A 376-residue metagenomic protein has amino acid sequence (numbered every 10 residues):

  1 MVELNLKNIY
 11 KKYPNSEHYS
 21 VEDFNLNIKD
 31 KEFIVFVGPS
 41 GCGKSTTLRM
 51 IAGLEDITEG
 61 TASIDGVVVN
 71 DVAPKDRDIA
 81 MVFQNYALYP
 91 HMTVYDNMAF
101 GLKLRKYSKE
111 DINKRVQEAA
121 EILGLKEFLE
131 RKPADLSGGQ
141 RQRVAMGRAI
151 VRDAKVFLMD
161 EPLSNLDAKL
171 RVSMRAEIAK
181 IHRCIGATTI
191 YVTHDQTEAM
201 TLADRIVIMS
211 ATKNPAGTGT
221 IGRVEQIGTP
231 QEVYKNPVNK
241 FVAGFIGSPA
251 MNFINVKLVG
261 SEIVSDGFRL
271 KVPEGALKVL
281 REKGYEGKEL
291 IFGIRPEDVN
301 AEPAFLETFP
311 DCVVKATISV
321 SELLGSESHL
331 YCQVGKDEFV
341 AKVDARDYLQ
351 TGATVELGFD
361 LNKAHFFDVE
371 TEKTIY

Functional and structural regions predicted by a protein language model:
M1-L6, K11-D23, N27-D30, D56 (+2 more regions): A short, flexible loop at the N-terminus of ABC-type nucleotide-binding domains that lies
V37-P39: The feature captures the beta-strand-to-loop junction immediately N-terminal to the Walker
S45-L48, V144: ABC ATPase nucleotide-binding domain helices that frame the ATP-binding cleft
A52: Helix-to-loop junction immediately C-terminal to a conserved catalytic motif
T58-T61, D111, A364: Conserved coupling/switch loops of ABC nucleotide-binding domains, chiefly the family-specific signature
G60-V68: Conserved ABC transporter NBD signature motif
P74-Q84, L88-F241: ABC ATPase nucleotide-binding domains
E262, D266-I318, D347-Y376: Glycine/charge-rich catalytic "coupling/switch" loops of P-loop NTPases
